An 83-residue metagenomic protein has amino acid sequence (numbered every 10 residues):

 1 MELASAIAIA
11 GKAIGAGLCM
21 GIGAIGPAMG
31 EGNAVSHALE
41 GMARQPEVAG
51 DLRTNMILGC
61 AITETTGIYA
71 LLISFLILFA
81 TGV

Functional and structural regions predicted by a protein language model:
M1-V83: Hydrophobic, small-residue-rich transmembrane alpha-helices and their short perimembrane loops in multi-pass membrane
